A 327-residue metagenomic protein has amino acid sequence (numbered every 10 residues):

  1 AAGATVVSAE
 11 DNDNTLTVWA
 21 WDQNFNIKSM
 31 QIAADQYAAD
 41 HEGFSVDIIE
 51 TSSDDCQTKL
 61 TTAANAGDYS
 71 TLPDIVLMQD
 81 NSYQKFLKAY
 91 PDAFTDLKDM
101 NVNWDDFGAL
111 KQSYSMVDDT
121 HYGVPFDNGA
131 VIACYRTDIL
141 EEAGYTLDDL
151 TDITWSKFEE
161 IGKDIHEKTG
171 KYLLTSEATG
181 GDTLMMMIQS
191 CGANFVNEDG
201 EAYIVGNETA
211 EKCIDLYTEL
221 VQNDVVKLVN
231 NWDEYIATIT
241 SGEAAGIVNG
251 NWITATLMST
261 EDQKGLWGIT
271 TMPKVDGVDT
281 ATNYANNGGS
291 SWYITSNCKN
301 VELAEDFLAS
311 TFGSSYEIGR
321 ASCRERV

Functional and structural regions predicted by a protein language model:
A1-T17, A39: Short, low-complexity disordered leader/linker segments with a strong preference for bacterial N-terminal type II
N12-Q23, F44-I49, D74-I75, Y122 (+1 more regions): Short, well-ordered beta-strand elements
L16-I32, S53-D54, G129: Extracytoplasmic "Venus flytrap"
Q36-A109, E142-G144, A245-G246, T260-E261 (+1 more regions): Extracytoplasmic "Venus flytrap"/periplasmic binding protein-like
M78-I132, S156-I161, M186, C191 (+1 more regions): Hinge/lid segment of periplasmic solute-binding proteins
Q84, I253-K264, D276-R326: C-terminal lobe and pocket-closing loops of periplasmic/extracytoplasmic Venus-flytrap solute-binding proteins
D118-F126, V131, E141, S156-Y203 (+2 more regions): Extracytoplasmic/periplasmic solute-binding protein
E159-D164, G200-V229, M272: Glycine-centered hinge/linker elements that transmit conformational signals in sensory and ligand-binding systems
